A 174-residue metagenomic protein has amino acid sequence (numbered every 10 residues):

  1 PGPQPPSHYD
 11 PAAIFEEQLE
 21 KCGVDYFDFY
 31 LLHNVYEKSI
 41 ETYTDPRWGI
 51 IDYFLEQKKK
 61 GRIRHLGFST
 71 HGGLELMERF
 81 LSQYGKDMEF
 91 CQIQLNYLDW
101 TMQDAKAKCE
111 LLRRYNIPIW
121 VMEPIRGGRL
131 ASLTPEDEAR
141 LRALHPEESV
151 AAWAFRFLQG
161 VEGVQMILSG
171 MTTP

Functional and structural regions predicted by a protein language model:
P1-A12, H33-Y36: Structural motif corresponding to the early beta-alpha repeats
H8-Y26: An active-site-proximal structural segment forming one wall of the substrate-binding cleft that immediately precedes
E20-T42: Active-site groove signature of glycoside hydrolases
N34-P174: Beta/alpha (TIM)-barrel catalytic core signal, keyed to glycine-rich beta->alpha loops juxtaposed to Asp/Glu that bind
